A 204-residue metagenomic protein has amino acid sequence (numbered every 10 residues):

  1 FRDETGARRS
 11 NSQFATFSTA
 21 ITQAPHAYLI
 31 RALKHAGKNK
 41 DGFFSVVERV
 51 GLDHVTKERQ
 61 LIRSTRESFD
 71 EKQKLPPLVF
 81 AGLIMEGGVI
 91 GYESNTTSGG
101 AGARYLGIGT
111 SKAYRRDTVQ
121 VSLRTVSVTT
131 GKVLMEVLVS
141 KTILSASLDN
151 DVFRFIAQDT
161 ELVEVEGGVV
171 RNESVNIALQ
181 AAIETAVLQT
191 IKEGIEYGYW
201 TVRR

Functional and structural regions predicted by a protein language model:
R2-N95, T118-E136: N-terminal segment of the mature soluble domain
D3-A7, S98-G99, T160-E164: Short amphipathic alpha-helical segments, especially helix-boundary/capping motifs
G51, I62-R63, I90, G99 (+3 more regions): Residue-level detector of solvent-exposed, low-hydrophobicity positions
L61, S98-A103, N150-V152: Outer-membrane beta-barrel translocator domains and adjoining extracellular loop/strand segments of Gram-negative
E71-Q73, G107-S111: Extracellular loop and loop/strand-boundary signature of outer-membrane beta-barrel proteins
G91-G107: Charged, amphipathic alpha-helical segments
E93, A113-R204: C-terminal/domain-edge helix-coil "capping" segments
A103-I108, E161, V165: Flexible, solvent-exposed loop segments that connect beta-strands
